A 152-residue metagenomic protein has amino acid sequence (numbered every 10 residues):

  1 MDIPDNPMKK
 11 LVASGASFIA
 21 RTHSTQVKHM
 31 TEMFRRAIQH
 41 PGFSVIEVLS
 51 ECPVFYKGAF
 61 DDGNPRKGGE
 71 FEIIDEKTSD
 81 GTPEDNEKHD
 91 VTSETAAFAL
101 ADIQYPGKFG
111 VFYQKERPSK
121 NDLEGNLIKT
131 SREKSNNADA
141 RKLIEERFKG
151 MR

Functional and structural regions predicted by a protein language model:
M1-R36: Conserved thiamine diphosphate
G15, P41-G42: Residue-level detector of structured alpha->beta connecting loops
I19-T22, V45-L49: Short, conserved beta-strand edge motifs with alternating hydrophobic and charged residues
T25, E51-C52: Conserved beta-strand edge residues that scaffold enzyme active sites
T31-E32, H40, E51: Hydrophobic pocket-lining "lid/loop/helix" segments that shape and contact the acyl-thioester
Q39-P41, Y105-P106: Short, well-ordered loop/turn elements at secondary-structure boundaries
G42-I46, F109-V111: Generic beta-sheet signal
C52-R152: Flexible, low-complexity linker and terminal segments
